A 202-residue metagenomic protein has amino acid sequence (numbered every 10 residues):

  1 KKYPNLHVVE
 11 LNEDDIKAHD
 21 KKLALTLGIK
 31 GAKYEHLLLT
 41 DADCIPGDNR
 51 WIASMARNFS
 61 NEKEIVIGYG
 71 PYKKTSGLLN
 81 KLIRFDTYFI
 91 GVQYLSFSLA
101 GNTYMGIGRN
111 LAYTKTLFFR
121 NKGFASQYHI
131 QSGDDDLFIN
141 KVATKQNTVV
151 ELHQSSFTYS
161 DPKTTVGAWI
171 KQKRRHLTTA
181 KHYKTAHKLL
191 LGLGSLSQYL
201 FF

Functional and structural regions predicted by a protein language model:
K1-D15: Acidic donor-binding segment of Leloir-type glycosyltransferases
D14-A32, S54: Glycine-rich, basic loop-to-helix element that forms the pyrophosphate-binding segment of sugar-nucleotide handling
L37: Short aromatic/hydrophobic "clamp" motif used to bind/position activated sugar donors
T40-A42, Y69: Active-site acidic Asp-centered loop
A42-R57: Acidic donor-binding/catalytic loop of UDP-sugar-dependent glycosyltransferases, especially processive GT2
F59, I65-G91, T116-F119, G123-H187: Catalytic donor/gating beta->alpha subdomain of glycosyltransferases that bind UDP-sugars
T103-Y113, L117, D136: Short glycine- and hydrophobic/aromatic-rich loop-to-beta-strand nucleating segment in the catalytic cores
A180-F202: Alpha-helical bilayer-embedded segments of polytopic membrane proteins, i.e., transmembrane/intramembrane helices
